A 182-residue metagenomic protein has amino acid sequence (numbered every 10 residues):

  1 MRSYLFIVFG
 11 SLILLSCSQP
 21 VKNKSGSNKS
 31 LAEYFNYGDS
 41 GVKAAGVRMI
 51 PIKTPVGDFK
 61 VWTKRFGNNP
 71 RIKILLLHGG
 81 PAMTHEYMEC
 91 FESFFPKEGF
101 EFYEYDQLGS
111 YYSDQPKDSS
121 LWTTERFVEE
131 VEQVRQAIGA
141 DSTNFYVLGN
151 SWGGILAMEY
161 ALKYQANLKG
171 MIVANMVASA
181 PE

Functional and structural regions predicted by a protein language model:
L15-S16: C-terminal motif of bacterial Sec signal peptides marking the signal peptidase cleavage site
V56-F66: A short loop-to-beta-strand scaffold at the N-terminal edge of the catalytic core in hydrolase folds
R71-G80: Short beta-strand element of the alpha/beta-hydrolase
P81-A82, Q107-Y111, V177-A178: Alpha/beta-hydrolase active-site loop signature
P81-S93: The serine-hydrolase catalytic nucleophile loop
F95-Q115: Conserved alpha/beta-hydrolase
E125-N144: Conserved acidic catalytic loop of the alpha/beta-hydrolase fold
S142-E182: Conserved hydrolase catalytic core segment
